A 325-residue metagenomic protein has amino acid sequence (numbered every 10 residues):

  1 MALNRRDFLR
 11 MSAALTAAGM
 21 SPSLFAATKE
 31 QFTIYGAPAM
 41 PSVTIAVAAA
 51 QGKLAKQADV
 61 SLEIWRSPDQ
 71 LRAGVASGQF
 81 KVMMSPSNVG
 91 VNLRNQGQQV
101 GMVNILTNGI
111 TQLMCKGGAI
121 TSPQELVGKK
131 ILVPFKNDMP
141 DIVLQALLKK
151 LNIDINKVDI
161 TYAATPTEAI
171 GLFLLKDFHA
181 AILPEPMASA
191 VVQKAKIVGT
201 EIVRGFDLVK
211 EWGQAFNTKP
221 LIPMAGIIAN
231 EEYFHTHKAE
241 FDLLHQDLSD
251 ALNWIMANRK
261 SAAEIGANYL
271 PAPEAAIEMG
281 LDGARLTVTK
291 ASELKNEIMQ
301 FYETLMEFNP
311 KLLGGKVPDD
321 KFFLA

Functional and structural regions predicted by a protein language model:
M1-L3: Secretory targeting signals
D7-A26: N-terminal export signals
A26-D154, I160-T161, H179, E185 (+1 more regions): Short, glycine-/small- and polar/acidic-enriched structural segments that line small-molecule recognition paths
P38, I64, P68, N137-D141 (+8 more regions): Solvent-exposed, acidic/flexible segments
K53-Q57, K210-N217, T287-K295: Short, solvent-exposed loop/beta-turn-alpha elements that line the ligand-binding surface or hinge of extracytoplasmic
S87-V89, E168-G171, L175-I265: Pocket-lining segment of extracytoplasmic ligand-binding domains
F234-F308: Secondary-structure end/capping motifs
M299-A325: Conserved C-terminal helix/tail region of periplasmic/extracytoplasmic solute-binding proteins
